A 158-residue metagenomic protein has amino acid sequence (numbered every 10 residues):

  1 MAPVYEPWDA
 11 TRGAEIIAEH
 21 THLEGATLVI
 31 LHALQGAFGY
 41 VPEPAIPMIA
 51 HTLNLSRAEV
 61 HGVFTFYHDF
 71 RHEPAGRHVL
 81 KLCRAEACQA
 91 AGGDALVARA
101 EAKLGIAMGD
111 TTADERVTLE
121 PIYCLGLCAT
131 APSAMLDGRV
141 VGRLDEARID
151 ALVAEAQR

Functional and structural regions predicted by a protein language model:
M1-R158: Signature of N-terminal electron-transfer/Fe-S-associated modules in redox systems
